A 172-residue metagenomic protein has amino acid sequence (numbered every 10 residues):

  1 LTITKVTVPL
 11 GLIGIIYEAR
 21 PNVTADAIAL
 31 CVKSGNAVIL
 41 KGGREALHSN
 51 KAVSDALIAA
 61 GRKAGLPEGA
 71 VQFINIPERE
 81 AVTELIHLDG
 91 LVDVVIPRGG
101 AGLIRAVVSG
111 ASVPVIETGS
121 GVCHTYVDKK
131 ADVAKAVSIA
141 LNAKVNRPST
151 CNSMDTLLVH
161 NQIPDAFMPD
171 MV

Functional and structural regions predicted by a protein language model:
L1-V23, R62-P77: N-terminal Rossmann NAD(P)-binding subdomain characteristic of aldehyde/semialdehyde dehydrogenases
G11, D93, D155: Conserved acidic residues
I16, R98, H160: Conserved residues at the C-terminal ends of beta-strands
A19-N22, D26-A37, A52, A56 (+2 more regions): ALDH superfamily catalytic-core signature
N36-I39, G65-E68, I86-V92, T150-S153: Short, surface-exposed connector motifs at secondary-structure boundaries
L40-K41, Q72-N75, I96-G99, V115-T118 (+1 more regions): General beta-strand structural signal in soluble alpha/beta enzymes
E45-S49, I74: Short, small-residue-enriched loops and turns at beta-alpha junctions that line or gate enzyme active sites
P67-R98: Active-site phosphate-binding strand-loop segment of PLP-dependent enzymes
